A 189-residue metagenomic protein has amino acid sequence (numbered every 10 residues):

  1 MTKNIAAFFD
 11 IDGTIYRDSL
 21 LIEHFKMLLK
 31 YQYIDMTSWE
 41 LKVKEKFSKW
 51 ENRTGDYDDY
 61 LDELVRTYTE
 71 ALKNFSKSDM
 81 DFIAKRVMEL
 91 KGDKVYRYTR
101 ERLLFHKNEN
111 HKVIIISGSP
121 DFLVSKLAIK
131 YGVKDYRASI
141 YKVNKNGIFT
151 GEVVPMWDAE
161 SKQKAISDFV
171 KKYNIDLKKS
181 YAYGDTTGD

Functional and structural regions predicted by a protein language model:
T2-N4, F82-I83, E89-D189: C-terminal cap/substrate-recognition subdomain and adjoining C-terminal extension of metal-dependent phosphatase-like
K3-L21: Asp-based phosphoryl-transfer active-site loop
I11-D12, Y31-I34: A short N-terminal beta->alpha junction/helix N-cap motif
Y16, Y60, I115-I116: Short, surface-exposed helix-loop/turn micro-motifs enriched in polar/charged residues
L20, Y33-E101, F105: A metal-dependent, Asp-based hydrolase signature
H24-Y31: Short, surface-exposed, low-complexity cationic segments
